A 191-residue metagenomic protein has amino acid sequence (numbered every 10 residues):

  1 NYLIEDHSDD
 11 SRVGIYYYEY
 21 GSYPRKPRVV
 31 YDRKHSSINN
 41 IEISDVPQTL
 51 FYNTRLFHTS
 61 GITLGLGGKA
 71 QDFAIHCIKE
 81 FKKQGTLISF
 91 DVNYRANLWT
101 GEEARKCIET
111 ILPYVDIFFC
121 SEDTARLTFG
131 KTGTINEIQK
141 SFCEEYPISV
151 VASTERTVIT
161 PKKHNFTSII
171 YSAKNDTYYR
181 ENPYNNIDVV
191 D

Functional and structural regions predicted by a protein language model:
N1-G61: Conserved N-terminal subdomain of the carbohydrate kinase-like
K34, I62, N93-N97, D123 (+1 more regions): Active-site beta-loop-alpha junctions enriched in small/polar residues
G61-G65, N185-I187: Glycine-rich phosphate/pyrophosphate-binding beta-alpha loops
T63-D72, T100, T128-G130: Glycine/threonine-rich flexible loop motifs
A74-E80: Histidine-anchored nucleotide/phosphate-binding helix
Q84, L98-N175: Conserved phosphate/ATP/ADP-binding segment of small-molecule kinases
I88-S89: Hydrophobic beta-strand scaffold residues
R180-D191: Short glycine/threonine-rich catalytic loop with a Thr-x-Gly-x-Asp
